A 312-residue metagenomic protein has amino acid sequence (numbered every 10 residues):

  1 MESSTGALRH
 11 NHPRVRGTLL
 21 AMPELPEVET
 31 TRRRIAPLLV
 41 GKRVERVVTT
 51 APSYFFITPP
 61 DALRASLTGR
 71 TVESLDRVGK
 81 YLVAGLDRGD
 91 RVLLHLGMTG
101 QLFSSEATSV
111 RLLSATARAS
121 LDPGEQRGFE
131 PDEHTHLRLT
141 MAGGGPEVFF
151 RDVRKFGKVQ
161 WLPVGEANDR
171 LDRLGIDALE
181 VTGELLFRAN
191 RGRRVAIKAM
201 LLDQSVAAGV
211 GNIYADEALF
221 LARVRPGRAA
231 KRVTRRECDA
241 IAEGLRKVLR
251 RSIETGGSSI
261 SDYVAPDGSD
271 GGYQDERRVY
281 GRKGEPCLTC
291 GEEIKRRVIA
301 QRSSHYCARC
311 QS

Functional and structural regions predicted by a protein language model:
E2, L8-R9: N-terminal low-complexity segments that are often proline-rich with Ser/Thr-Pro
S3-S4, S114: Serine residues within intrinsically disordered or low-complexity segments
H10-S312: Structured catalytic/nucleic-acid-binding cores of DNA maintenance enzymes
